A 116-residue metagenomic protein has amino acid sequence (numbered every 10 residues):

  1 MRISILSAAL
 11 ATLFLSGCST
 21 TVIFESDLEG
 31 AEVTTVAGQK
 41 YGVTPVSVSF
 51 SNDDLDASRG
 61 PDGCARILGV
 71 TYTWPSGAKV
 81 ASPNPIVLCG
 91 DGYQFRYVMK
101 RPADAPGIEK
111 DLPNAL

Functional and structural regions predicted by a protein language model:
M1-C18: Sec-dependent bacterial lipoprotein signal peptides
C18-L116: Short loop/turn and low-complexity linker motifs enriched in small/turn-promoting residues
